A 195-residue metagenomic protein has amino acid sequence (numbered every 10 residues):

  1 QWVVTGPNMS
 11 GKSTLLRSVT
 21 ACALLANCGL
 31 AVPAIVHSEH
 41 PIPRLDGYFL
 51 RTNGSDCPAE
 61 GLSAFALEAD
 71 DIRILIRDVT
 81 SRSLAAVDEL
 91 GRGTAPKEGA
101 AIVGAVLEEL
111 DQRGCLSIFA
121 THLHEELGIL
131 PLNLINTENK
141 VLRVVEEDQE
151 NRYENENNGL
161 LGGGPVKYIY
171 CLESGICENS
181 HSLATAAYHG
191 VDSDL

Functional and structural regions predicted by a protein language model:
Q1-L195: ATPase nucleotide-binding head domains, primarily ABC-like/P-loop NTPase cores
